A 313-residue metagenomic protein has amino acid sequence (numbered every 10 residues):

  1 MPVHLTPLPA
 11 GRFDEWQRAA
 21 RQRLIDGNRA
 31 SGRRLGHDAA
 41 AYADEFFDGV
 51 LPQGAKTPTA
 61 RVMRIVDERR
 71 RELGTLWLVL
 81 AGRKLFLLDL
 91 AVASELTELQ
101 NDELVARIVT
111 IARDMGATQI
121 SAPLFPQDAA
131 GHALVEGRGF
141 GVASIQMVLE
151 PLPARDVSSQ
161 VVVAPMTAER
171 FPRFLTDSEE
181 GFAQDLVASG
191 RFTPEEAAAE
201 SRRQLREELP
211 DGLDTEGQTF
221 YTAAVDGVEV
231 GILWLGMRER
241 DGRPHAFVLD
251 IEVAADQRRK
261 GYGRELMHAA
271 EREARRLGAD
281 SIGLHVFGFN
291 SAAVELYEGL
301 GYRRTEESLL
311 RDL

Functional and structural regions predicted by a protein language model:
M1-L35, L149-E169: Conserved N-terminal entry element of GNAT/NAT acetyltransferase domains
G11, R18-R23, G27-N28, L35-L88 (+4 more regions): Acetyl-CoA-dependent GNAT
L96-R107, Q257, G261-A269: Conserved acetyl-CoA pyrophosphate-binding loop and the N-cap/start of the following alpha-helix in GNAT-like
I108-A112, V248, A269-A270, A274 (+2 more regions): Short hydrophobic clusters on alpha-helical segments that form packing/core surfaces in small helical domains
A112-F125, R275-H285: Conserved GNAT acetyl-CoA-binding A-motif
A122-G131, L284-A293, L310-L313: Conserved beta-strand-loop-alpha-helix junction that forms the acyl-donor binding cleft
V135, F140, Y297, Y302: Conserved active-site tyrosine of GNAT-family acetyltransferases
E136-G141, I145-V161, P165-E169, D177 (+2 more regions): Terminal substrate-recognition subdomain of acyl/acetyltransferases
